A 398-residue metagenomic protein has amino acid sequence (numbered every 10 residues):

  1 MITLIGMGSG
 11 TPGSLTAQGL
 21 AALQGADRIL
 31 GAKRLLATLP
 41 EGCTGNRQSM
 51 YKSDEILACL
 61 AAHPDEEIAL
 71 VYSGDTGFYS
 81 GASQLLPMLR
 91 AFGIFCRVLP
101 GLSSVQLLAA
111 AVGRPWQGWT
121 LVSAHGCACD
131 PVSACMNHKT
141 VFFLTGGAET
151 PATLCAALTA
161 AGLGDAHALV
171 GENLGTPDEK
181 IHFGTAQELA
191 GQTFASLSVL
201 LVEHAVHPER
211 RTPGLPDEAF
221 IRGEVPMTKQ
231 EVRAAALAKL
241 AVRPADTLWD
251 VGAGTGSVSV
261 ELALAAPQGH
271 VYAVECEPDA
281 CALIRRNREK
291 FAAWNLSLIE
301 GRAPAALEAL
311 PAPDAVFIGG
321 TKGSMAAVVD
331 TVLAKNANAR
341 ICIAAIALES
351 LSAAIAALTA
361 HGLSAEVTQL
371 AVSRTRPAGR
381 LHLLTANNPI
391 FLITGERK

Functional and structural regions predicted by a protein language model:
M1-V98, L102, Q106, Q268-V271 (+2 more regions): Class I S-adenosyl-L-methionine
I2-G6, A17-Q18, M50, E67-I68 (+1 more regions): A contiguous loop/helix-start segment that scaffolds small-molecule binding in enzyme catalytic cores
T11, G74-H138, E300, P304 (+2 more regions): Class I SAM-dependent methyltransferase SAM-binding "motif I" and its flanking Rossmann-like core
G175, H182-F183, Q187-L197, S350-S352 (+1 more regions): Active-site capping/gating segments
A245-G254: Conserved class I S-adenosyl-L-methionine
T255-P267: Conserved SAM-binding loop of SAM-dependent methyltransferases across substrates and taxa, primarily the Class I
C276, C281, S297-R374: S-adenosylmethionine
I284-R285: Conserved SAM-binding loop
